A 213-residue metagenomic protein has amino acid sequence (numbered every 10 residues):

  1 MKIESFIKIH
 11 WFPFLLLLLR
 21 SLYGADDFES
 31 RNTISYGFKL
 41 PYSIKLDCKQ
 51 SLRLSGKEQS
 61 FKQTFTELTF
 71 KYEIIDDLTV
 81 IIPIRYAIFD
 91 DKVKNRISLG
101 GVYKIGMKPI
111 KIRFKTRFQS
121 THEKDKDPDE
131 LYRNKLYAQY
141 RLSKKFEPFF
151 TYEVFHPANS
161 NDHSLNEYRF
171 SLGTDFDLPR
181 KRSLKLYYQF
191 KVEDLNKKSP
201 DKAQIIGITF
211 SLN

Functional and structural regions predicted by a protein language model:
M1-A25, N213: Cleavable N-terminal export/targeting peptides
G24-E73, T79-I81: Start-of-domain marker
F28-N32, K62-T66, V93-I97, P128-Y132 (+2 more regions): Residues that define the transmembrane beta-barrel architecture of outer-membrane proteins
Y42-C48, D76-I82, K108-I112, K144-P148 (+1 more regions): Repeated loop/turn-to-beta-strand initiation elements of outer-membrane beta-barrel proteins
S51-K57, R85-D91, Q119-D125, F155-S160 (+1 more regions): Sequence/structural signature of outer-membrane beta-barrel proteins
F61-I105: Hydrophobic/aromatic-rich structural module bridging two neighboring secondary-structure elements via a short loop
K71, G101, D175-D177, K202-N213: Outer-membrane beta-barrel "beta-signal"
V102-H156: Detector for outer-membrane/organellar transmembrane beta-barrel domains, recognizing the amphipathic beta-strand
